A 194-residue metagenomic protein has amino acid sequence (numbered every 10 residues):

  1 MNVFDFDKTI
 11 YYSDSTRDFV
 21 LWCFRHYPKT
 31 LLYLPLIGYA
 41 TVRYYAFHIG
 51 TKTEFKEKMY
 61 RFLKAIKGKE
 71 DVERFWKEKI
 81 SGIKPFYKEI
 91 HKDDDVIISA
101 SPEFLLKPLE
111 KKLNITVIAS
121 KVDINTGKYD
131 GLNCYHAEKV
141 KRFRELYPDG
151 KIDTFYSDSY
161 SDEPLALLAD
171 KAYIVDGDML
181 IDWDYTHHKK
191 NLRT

Functional and structural regions predicted by a protein language model:
M1-D5, D18-W22, A46-E54, I66-E73 (+2 more regions): Phosphate-binding glycine-rich loops and adjacent basic patches that engage nucleotide phosphates, nucleic-acid
M1-F47: Active-site neighborhood of HAD-like aspartate-dependent phosphohydrolases
D7, Y11, F47, Y60-K64 (+3 more regions): A general boundary/transition motif marking the beginning of the first structured unit of a protein
Y11-D14, G68, P148: Alpha-helical protein-protein interaction elements
L34-R61, E110-L113: Short, compositionally biased "basic patch" segments
K52-P85, H91: Metal-dependent phosphoesterase signature
F75-T194: C-terminal cap/substrate-recognition subdomain and adjoining C-terminal extension of metal-dependent phosphatase-like
